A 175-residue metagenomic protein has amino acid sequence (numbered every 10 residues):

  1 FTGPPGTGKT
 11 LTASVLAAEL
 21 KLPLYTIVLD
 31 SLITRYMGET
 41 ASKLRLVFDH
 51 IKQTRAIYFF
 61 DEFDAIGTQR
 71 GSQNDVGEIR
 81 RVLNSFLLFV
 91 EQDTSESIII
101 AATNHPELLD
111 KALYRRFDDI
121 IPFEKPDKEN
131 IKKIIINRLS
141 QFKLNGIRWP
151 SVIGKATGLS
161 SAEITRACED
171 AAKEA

Functional and structural regions predicted by a protein language model:
F1-P150: Walker A/P-loop NTP-binding motif of AAA+ ATPase domains
G154, A162-A175: C-terminal helical "lid" of AAA+/P-loop NTPase domains
